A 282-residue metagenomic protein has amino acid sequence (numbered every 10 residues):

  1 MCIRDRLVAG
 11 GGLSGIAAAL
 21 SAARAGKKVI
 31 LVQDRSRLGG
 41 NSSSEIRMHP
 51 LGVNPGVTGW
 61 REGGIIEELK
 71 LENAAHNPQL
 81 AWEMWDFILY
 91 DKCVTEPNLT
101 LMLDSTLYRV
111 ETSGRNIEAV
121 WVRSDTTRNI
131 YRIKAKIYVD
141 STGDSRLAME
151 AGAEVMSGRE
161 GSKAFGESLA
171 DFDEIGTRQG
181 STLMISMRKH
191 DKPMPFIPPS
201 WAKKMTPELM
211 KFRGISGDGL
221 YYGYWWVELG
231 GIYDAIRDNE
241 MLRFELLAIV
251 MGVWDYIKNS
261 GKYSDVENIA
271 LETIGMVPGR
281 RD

Functional and structural regions predicted by a protein language model:
M1-D5: Conserved small/polar residues in nucleotide/adenosyl-binding loops
R6-V29: N-terminal Rossmann-like FAD-binding beta1-loop-alpha1 element of flavoenzymes
A9-G12, V32-R35, I46, D104 (+2 more regions): Active-site-proximal beta-strand/loop segments in catalytic clefts of secreted hydrolases
L13, Q79-M84, E240-F244: Soluble non-cytosolic domains of exported or imported proteins
G15, L38, D191: Flexible, glycine-rich phosphate/dinucleotide-binding loops and adjacent beta-alpha linkers at cofactor/substrate
S21, K27-K28, V32-N116, M149 (+3 more regions): Conserved N-terminal/central alpha/beta ligand/cofactor-binding core
N41, L103-D104, Y108, G114-A119 (+1 more regions): Flavin (FAD/FMN)-binding glycine-rich loop and adjacent Rossmann-like elements that form
